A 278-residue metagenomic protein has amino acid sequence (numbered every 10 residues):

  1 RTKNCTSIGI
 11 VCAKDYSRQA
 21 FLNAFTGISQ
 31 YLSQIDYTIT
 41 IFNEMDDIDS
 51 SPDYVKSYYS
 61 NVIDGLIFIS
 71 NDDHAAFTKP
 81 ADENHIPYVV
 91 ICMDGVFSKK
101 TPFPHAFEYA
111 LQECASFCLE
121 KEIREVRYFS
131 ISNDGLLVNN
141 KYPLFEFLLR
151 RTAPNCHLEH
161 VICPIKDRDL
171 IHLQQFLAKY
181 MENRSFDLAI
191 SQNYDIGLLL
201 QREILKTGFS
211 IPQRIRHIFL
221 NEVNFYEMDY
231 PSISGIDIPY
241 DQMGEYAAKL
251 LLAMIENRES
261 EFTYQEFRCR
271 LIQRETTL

Functional and structural regions predicted by a protein language model:
K3-S116, E120, E182: Alpha-helical recognition/docking segments in bacterial nutrient-uptake and carbohydrate-utilization systems
G9-V11, S60-S70, R127-S130, V161-C163 (+2 more regions): Periplasmic-binding protein-like
Q19-Q34, A110-E113, L136-H157, L199-E203 (+1 more regions): Short, solvent-exposed amphipathic alpha-helices that sit in or adjacent to ligand/effector-binding or catalytic
I28, L66, Y88, C118 (+7 more regions): Hydrophobic structural packing positions in well-ordered secondary structure
L32-E44, R127-Y128, F145-L170: Short beta-strand elements in bilobed, periplasmic/extracellular small-molecule ligand-binding domains
K99-F129, P143-L144, D169-A178, G197 (+1 more regions): Hydrophobic alpha-helical segments within soluble ligand-binding/sensing domains
C114-C156, E259, T263-L278: An alpha-beta-alpha
A178-L278: Flexible loop/turn connectors
